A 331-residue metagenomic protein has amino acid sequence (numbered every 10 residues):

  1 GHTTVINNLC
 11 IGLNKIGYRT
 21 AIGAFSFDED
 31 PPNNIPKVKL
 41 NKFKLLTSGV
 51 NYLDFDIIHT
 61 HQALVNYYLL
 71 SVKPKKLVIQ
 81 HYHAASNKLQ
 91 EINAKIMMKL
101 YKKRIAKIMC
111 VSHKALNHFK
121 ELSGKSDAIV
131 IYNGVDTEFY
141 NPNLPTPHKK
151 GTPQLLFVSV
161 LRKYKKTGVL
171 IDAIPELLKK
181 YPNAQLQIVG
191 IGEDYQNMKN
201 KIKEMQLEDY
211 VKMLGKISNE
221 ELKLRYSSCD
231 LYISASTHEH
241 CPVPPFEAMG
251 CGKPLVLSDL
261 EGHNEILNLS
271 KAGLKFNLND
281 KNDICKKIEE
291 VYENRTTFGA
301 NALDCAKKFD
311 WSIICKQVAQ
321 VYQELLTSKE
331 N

Functional and structural regions predicted by a protein language model:
T60-V65, Y82: Short His-centered aromatic/hydrophobic patch
K114, G134: Carbohydrate-associated surface elements
K149-I174, Q187: Conserved donor-binding/catalytic core segment of Leloir-type glycosyltransferases
K199-I217: Nucleotide-activated donor-binding/catalytic signature segment of Leloir-type glycosyltransferases, i.e., the conserved
K216-I217, L224-C229: Short alpha-helical donor nucleotide-sugar binding micro-motif in glycosyltransferases
T237: Aromatic "clamp/platform" in nucleotide-sugar-dependent glycosyltransferases that forms part of the donor/acceptor
P254-L257: Short hydrophobic beta-strand element within catalytic cores of glycosyltransferases and related nucleotide-activated
L269-K281, E290-N294: Conserved acidic donor-binding segment of nucleotide-sugar-dependent glycosyltransferases
